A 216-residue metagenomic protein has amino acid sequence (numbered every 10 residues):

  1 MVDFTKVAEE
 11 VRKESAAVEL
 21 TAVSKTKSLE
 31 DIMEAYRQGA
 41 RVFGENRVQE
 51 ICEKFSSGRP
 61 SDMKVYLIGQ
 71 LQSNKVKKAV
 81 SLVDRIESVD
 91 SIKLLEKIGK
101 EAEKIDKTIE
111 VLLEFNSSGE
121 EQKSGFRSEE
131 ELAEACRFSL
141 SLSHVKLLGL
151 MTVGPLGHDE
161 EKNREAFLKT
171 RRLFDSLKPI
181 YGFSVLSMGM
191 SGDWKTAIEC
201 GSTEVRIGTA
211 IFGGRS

Functional and structural regions predicted by a protein language model:
M1-G192, I198-C200: Conserved alpha/beta-domain cores
K195-E199, I207, I211-S216: Expand to "…catalyze enediolate/carbanion chemistry for C-C bond making/breaking, isomerization, decarboxylation
E204: Conserved, well-ordered active-site substructure
